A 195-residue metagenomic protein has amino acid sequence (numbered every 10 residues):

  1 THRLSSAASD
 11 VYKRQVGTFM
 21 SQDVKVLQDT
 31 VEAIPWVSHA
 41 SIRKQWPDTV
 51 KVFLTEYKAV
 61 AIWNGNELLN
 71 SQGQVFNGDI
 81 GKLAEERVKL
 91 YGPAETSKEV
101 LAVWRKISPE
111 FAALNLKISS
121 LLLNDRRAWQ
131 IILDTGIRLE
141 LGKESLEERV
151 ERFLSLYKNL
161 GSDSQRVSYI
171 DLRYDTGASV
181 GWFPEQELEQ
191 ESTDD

Functional and structural regions predicted by a protein language model:
T1-A8, Y12: Single conserved hydrophobic/aromatic residue that forms the stacking wall/gate of nucleotide- or nucleobase-binding
V16-D29, P35: Acidic, low-complexity glycine/serine/threonine-rich segments
E32-S38, E110-K117, L160-Q165: Short secondary-structure junctions
I34-D48: Short, well-structured beta-strand/strand-turn elements
K44, L54-K58, G92, L133-T135 (+3 more regions): Flexible glycine-/small-residue-rich
V50-D134, R138: Extracytoplasmic segments of membrane-associated envelope/inner-membrane machinery
E144-D195: Extracytoplasmic/luminal low-complexity segments enriched in Pro/Gly and acidic/polar residues that act as flexible
